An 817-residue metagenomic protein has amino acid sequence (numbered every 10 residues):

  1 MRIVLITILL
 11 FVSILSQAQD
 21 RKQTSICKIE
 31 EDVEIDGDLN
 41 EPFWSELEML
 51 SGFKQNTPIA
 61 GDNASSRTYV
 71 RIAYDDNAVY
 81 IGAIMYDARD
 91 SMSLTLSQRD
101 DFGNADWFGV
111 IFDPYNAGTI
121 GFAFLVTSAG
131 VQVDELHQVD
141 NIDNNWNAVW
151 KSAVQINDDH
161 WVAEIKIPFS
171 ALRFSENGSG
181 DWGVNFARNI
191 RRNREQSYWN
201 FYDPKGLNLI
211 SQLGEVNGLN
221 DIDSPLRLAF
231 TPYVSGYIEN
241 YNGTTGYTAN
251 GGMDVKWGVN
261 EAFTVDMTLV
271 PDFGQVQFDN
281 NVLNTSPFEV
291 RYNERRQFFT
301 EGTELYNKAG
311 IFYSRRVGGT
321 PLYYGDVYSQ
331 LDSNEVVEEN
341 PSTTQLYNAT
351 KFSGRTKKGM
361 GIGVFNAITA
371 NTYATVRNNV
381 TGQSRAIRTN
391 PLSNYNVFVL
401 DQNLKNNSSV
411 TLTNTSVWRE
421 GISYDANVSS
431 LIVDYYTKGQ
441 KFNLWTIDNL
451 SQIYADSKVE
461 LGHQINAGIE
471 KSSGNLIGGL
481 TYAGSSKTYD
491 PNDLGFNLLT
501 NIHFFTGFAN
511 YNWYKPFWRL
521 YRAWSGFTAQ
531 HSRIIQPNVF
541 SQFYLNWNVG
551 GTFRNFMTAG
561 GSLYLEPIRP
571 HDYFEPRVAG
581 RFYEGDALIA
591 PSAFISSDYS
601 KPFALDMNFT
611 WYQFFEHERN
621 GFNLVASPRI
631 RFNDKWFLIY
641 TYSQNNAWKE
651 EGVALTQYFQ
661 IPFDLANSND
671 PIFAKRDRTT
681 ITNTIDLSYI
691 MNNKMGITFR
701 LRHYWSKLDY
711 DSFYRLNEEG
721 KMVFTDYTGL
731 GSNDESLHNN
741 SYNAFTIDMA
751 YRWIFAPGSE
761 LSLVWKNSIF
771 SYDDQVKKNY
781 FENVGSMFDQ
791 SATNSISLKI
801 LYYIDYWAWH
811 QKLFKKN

Functional and structural regions predicted by a protein language model:
M1-I8: Sec-dependent signal peptide recognition, specifically the positively charged N-region followed immediately by
I8-Q17: Hydrophobic h-region of N-terminal signal peptides that target proteins for export in Gram-negative bacteria
Q19-D401, L412, Q790: Structural preference for beta-rich elements and adjacent junctions enriched in aromatics
F201-S224, T372-G439, K471, M557-S600: Outer-membrane beta-barrel transmembrane domain signature of Gram-negative proteins, especially the mid-to-C-terminal
N242-G243, S286, N340, S384-P391 (+6 more regions): Alpha-helix capping and helix-loop boundary segments enriched in small/acidic/polar residues
G252-D254, L269-G274, N414-G421, I432 (+3 more regions): Conserved short loop/turn motifs at secondary-structure junctions
T264-D266, V270, F278-D279, F288-E289 (+5 more regions): Extended, well-ordered alpha-helical scaffold/bundle regions in very large, multi-domain proteins
Q345-Y347, S353, A426, G439-N817: Exposed, low-structure sequence patches enriched in small/polar residues
